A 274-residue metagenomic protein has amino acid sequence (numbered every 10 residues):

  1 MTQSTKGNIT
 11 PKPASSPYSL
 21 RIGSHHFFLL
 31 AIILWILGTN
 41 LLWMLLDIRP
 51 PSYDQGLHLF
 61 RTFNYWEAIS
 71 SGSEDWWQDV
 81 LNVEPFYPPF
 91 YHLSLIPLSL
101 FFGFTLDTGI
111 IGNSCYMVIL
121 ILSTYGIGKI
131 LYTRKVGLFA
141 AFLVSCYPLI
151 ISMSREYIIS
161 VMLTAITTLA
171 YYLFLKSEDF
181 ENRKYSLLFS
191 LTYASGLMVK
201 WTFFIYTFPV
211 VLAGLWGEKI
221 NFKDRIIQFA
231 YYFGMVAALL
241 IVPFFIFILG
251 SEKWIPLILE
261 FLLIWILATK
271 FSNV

Functional and structural regions predicted by a protein language model:
P17, K129-I130, K135, A170-S186 (+4 more regions): Membrane-interface transmembrane helices that cradle and orient dolichyl/undecaprenyl
G23-Q55, C146, L239-F247, L267-S272: Transmembrane signal-anchor helices characteristic of membrane glycosylation enzymes that use polyprenol
L29-I32, T124-C146, A165, K184: Transmembrane-helix signature of polytopic, membrane-embedded enzymes that assemble or transfer cell-envelope glycans
W35-I36, A140-S145, Y193, L197 (+1 more regions): Short helix- or helix-capping micro-motifs that position conserved polar/aromatic residues at function-defining sites
N40-L45, L57-V83, F90: Extracytosolic helix-loop segments that constitute the early lumenal/periplasmic catalytic or substrate-binding loops
F60-Y65, L81-F104, C115, G196: Short hydrophobic/aromatic helix or loop-helix immediately within or flanking a transmembrane segment in polytopic
I110, L149-M162, E252: Short acidic/glycine- and proline-prone juxtamembrane loop motifs at membrane-interface regions of multi-pass membrane
I111-L131, L169, L173: Transmembrane-helix motifs of polytopic, lipid-linked glycan transferases
